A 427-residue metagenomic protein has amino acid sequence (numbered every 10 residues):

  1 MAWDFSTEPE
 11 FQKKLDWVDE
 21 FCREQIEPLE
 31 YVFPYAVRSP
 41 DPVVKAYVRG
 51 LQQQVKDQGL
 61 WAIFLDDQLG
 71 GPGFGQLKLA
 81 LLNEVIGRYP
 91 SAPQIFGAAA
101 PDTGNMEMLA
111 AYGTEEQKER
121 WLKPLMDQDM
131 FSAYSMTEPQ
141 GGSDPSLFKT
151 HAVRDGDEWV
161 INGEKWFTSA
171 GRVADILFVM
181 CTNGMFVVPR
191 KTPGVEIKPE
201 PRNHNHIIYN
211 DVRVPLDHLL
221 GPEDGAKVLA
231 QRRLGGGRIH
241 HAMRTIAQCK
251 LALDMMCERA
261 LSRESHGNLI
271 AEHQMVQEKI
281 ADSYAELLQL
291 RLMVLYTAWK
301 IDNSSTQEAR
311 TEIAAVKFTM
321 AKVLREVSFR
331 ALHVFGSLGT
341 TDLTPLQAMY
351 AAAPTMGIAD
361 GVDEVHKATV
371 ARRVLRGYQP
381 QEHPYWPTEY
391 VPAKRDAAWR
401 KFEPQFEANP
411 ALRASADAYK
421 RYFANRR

Functional and structural regions predicted by a protein language model:
M1-P90, A99, Y112-Q117, P124-D129 (+3 more regions): Alpha-helical interface subdomain recognition
F74, D144-S146, A170-D175, E200 (+1 more regions): Short glycine/proline-enriched turns and hinge-like loops at secondary-structure junctions
Q94-E116, G142: N-terminal glycine-rich flavin-associated loop
A111-G113, V153, V179-T182, V187-P189 (+1 more regions): Short beta-strand-to-turn element immediately C-terminal to the catalytic PLP-Schiff-base lysine in fold type I
Q128-M136, M180: A short, Trp-centered hydrophobic/proline-enriched beta-strand micro-motif
L147, P189-P215: Flexible, small-/acidic-enriched active-site or ligand-binding loops
D157-E158, N162-K198: A short core secondary-structure module
I207-A230: A short, charged helix-loop
